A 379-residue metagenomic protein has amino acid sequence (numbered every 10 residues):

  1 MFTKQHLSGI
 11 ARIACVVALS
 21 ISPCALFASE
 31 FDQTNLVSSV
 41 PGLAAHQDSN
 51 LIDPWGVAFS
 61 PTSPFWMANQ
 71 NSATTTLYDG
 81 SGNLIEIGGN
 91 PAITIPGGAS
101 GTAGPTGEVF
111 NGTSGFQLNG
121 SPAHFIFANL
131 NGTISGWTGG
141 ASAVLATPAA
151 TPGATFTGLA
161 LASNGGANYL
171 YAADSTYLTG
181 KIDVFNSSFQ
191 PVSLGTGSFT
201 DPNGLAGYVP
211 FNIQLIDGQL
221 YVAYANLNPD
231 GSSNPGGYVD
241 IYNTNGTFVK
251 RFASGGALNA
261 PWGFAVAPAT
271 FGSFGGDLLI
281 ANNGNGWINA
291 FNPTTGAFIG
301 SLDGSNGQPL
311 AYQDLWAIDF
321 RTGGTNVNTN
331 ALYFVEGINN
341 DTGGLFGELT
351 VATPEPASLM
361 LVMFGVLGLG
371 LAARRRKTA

Functional and structural regions predicted by a protein language model:
M1-G9, T378-A379: N-terminal secretory signal peptides that target proteins for export/translocation
H6-V16, S358-L361: Sec-dependent signal peptide recognition, specifically the positively charged N-region followed immediately by
A11, S22-P23, S38, S358: Short linear Ser/Thr-Pro motifs
I13-P23, G368: Bacterial N-terminal signal peptides
A28-A352: Sequence/structural signature of beta-propeller domains
I213, R376-K377: Membrane-interfacial segments
E355-A373: A short, hydrophobic C-terminal helix/tail in secreted or cell-surface proteins
